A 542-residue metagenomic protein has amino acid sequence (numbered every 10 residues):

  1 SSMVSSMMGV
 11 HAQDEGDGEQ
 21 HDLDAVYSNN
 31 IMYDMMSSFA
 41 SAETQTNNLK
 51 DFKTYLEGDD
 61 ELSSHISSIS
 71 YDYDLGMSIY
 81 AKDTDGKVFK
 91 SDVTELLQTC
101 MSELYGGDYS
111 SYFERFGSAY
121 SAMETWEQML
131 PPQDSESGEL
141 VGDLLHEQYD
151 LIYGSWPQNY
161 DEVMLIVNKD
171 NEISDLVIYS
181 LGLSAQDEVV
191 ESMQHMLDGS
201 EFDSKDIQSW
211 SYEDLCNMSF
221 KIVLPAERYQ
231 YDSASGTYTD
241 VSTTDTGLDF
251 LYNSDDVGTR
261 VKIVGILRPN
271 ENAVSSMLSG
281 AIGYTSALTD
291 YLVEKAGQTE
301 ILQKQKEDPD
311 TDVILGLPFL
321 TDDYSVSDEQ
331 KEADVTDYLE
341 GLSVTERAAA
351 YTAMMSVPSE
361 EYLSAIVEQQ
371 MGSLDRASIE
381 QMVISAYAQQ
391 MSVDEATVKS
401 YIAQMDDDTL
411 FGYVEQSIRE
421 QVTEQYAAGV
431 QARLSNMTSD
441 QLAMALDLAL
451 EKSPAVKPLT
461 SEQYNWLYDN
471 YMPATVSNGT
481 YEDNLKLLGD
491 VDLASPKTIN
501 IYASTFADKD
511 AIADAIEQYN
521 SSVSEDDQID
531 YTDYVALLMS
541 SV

Functional and structural regions predicted by a protein language model:
S1-I529: Basic-flanked hydrophobic alpha-helices used for secretion and membrane insertion
V523-V542: Juxtamembrane "pre-transmembrane" interface segments
